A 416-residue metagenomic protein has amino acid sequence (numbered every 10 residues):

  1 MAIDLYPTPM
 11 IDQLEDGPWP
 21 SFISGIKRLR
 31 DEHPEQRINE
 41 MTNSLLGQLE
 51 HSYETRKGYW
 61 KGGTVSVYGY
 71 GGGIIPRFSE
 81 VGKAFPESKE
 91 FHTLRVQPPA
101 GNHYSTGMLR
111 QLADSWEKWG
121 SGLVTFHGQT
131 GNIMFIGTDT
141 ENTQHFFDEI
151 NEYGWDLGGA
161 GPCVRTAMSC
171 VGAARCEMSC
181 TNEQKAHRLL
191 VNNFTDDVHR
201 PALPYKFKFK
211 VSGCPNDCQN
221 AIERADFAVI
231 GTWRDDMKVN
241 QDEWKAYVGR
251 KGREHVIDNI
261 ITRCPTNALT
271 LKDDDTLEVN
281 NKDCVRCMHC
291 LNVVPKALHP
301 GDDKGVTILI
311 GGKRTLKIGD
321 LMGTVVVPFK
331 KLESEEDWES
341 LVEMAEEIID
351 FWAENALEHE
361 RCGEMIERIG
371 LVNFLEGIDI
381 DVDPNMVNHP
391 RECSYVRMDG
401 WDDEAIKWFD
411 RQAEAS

Functional and structural regions predicted by a protein language model:
M1-E80: Charge-rich, low-complexity segments
K27, D31, N43, G63-Y70 (+5 more regions): Small-residue-enriched alpha-helical segments and adjacent helix-cap loops that form tight helix-helix packing
S121-G128, A160-P162, R200-K206, L271-D274 (+2 more regions): Flexible, glycine/charged-enriched surface loops at secondary-structure junctions
E141-Y153, I366-R391: Terminal amphipathic helices with adjacent charged low-complexity linkers/tails
A167-C170, F207-N216, C362-L375, Y395: A glycine-rich phosphate-binding loop feature that marks nucleotide/adenosyl-phosphate handling sites
D226, I257-V279, D283-T307: Iron-sulfur cluster-binding cysteine motifs and their immediate structural context in ferredoxin-like electron-transfer
K304-V306, K313-A356: A hydrophobic, small-residue-rich beta->alpha segment in the mid-to-C-terminal subdomain of diverse proteins
N373-S416: C-terminal, charged low-complexity interaction regions
